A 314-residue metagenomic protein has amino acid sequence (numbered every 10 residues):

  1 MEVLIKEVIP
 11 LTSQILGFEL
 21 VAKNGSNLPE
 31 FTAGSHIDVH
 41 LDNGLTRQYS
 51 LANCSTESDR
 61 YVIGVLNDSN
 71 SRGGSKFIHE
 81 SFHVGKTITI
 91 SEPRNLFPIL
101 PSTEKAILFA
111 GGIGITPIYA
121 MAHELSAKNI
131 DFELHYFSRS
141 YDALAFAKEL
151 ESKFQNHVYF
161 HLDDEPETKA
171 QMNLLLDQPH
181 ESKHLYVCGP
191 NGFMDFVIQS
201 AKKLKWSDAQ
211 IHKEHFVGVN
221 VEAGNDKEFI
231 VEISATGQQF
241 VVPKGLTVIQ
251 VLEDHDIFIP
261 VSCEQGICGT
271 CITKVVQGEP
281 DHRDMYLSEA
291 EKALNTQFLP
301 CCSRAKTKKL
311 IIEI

Functional and structural regions predicted by a protein language model:
M1-T87, R139-Y141: Ferredoxin-reductase
S26, L45-T46, G237-Q239, K309: Short, mixed charged/polar active-site loops that provide acid/base catalysis or chelate metal/phosphate cofactors
K76-S234, V241: FNR/FR-type flavoprotein reductase catalytic core
D163-E167, P243, K306-I314: Short flanking/linker segments adjacent to small metal-binding domains or redox-active Cys/His motifs
C188, C263, C268-C271, C301: Short cysteine clusters
K227-P260: C-terminal accessory/binding modules appended to enzymatic or scaffolding proteins
E253-H255, T270-I314: Iron-sulfur (Fe-S) cluster-binding segments and ferredoxin-like electron-carrier domains, especially [2Fe-2S]
